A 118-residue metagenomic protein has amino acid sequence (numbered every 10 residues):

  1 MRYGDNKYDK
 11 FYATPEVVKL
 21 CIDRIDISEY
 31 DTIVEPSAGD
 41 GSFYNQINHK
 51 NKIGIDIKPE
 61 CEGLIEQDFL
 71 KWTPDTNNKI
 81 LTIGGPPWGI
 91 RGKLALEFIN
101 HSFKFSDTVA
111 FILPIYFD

Functional and structural regions predicted by a protein language model:
M1-D118: Class I S-adenosyl-L-methionine-dependent methyltransferase catalytic core
